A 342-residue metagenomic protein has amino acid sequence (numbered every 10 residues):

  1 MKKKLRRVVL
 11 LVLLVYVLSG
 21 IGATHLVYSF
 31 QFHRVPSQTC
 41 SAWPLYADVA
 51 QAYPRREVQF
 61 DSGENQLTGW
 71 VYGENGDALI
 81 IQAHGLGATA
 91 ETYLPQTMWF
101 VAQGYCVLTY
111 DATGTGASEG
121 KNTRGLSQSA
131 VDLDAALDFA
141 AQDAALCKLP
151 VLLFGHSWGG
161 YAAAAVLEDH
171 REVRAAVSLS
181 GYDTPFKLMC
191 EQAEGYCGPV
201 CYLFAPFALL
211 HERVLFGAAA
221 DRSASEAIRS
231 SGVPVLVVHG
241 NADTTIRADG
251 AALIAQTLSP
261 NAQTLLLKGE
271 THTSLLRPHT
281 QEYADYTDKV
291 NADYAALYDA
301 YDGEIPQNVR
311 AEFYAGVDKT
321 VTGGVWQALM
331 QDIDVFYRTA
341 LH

Functional and structural regions predicted by a protein language model:
V8-D61, T68-W70, N291-V317: An N-terminal hydrophobic leader/cap segment in hydrolases
L86-W99, A112, D249: The serine-hydrolase catalytic nucleophile loop
T92, T123-A144: Alpha/beta-hydrolase active-site loop
T97-E119: Conserved alpha/beta-hydrolase
A165-G217: Hydrolase active-site cap/lid region
S230-G232, V237-H239, D243: Short beta-strand/loop motif that positions the catalytic acidic residue of the alpha/beta-hydrolase fold
V233, R247-T257: Short alpha-helix in the alpha/beta-hydrolase fold that links the catalytic acid
T280-H342: Catalytic active-site module of serine/aspartate enzymes centered on a nucleophile-bearing elbow/loop
